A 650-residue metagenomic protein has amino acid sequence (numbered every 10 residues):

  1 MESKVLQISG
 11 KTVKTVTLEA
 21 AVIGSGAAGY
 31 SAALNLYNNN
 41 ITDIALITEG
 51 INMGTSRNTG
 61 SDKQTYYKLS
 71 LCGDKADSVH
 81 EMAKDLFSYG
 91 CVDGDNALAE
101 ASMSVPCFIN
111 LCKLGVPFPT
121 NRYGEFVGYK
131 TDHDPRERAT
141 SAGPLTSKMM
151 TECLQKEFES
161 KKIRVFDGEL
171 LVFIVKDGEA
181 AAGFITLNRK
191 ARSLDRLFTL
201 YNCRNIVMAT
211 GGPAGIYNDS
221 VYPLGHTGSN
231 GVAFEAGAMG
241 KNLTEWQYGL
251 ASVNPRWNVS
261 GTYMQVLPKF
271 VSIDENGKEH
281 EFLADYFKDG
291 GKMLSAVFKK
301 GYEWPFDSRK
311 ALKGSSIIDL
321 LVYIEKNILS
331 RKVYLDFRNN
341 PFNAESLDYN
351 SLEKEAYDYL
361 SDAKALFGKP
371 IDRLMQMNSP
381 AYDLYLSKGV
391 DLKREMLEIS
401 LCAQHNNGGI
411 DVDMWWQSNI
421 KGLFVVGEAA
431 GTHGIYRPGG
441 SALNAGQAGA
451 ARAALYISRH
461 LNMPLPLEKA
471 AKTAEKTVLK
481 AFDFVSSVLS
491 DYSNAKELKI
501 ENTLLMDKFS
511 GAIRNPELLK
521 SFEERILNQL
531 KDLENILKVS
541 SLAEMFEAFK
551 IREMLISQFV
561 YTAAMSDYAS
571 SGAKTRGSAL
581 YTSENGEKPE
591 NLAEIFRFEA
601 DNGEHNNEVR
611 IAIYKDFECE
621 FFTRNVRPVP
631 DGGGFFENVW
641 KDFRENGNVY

Functional and structural regions predicted by a protein language model:
M1-L18, N35, I51-N58, N110 (+10 more regions): Glycine- and aromatic-enriched mobile tails/lids
T15-L18, S193-N205, N419: Core beta-strand elements of the Rossmann-like FAD/NAD(P) dinucleotide-binding domain in flavoenzyme oxidoreductases
L18-L46: N-terminal Rossmann-like FAD-binding beta1-loop-alpha1 element of flavoenzymes
A21-I23, L200-G211, F424-V425: Short hydrophobic core segments
E49-K75, E81-K84, Q247-A251, W257-L267: Conserved N-terminal glycine-rich FAD pyrophosphate-binding loop of Rossmann-like flavoproteins
C107-R196, A209, S252-R256, S260-Y263 (+6 more regions): Conserved redox-cofactor binding core of oxidoreductases
N205-V259, G440-Y456: Glycine-rich loop(s) and the adjacent beta-strand/alpha-helix scaffold that form part
M239-P380, Y456: An anion/pyrophosphate-binding glycine-rich loop and adjacent beta-alpha core in soluble alpha-beta enzymes
